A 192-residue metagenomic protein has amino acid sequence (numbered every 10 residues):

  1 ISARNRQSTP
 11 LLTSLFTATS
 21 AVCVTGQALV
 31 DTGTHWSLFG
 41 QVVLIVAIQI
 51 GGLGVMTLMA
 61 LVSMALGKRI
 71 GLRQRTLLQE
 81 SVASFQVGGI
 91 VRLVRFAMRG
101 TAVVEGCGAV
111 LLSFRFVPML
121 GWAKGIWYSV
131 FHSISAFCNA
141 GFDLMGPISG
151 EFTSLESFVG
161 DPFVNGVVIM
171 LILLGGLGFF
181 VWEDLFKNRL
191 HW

Functional and structural regions predicted by a protein language model:
I1-W192: Membrane-proximal intracellular helices of multi-pass ion channels
